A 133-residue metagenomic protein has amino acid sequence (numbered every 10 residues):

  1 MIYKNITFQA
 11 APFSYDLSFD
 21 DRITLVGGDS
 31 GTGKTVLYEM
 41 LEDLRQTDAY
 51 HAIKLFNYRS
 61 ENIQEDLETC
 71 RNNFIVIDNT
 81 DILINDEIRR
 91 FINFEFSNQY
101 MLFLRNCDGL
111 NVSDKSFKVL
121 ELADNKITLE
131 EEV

Functional and structural regions predicted by a protein language model:
M1-Y15, V133: N-terminal pre-Walker A segment at the start of P-loop NTPase domains
D16-D21: Phosphate-binding P-loop
V26: Hydrophobic anchor at the beta1->P-loop junction of P-loop NTPases
T32-K34: Conserved glycine(s) of the Walker
L37-Y38: Post-Walker A alpha-helix
D43-I53: Post-Walker A helix-loop "phosphate-sensing" segment adjacent to the P-loop in P-loop NTPases
R59-D108: Conserved nucleotide-sensing/catalytic segment adjacent to the nucleotide-binding pocket in NTP-handling enzymes
V112-V133: A short helix-turn-beta junction within AAA+ P-loop NTPase domains corresponding to the substrate/partner-engaging
